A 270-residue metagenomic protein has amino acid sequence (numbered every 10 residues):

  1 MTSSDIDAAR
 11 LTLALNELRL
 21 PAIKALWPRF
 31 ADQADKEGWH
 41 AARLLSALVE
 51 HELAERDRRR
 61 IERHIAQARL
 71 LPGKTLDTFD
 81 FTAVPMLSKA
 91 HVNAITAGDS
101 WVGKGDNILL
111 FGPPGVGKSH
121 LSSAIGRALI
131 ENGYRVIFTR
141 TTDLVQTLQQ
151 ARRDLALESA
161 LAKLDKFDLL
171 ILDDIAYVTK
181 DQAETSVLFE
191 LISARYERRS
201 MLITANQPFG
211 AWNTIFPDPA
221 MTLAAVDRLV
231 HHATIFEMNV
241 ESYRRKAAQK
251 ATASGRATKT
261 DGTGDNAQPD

Functional and structural regions predicted by a protein language model:
M1-S3: N-terminal accessory targeting/assembly segments
A9, L13-N16, A25-P28, S46-A47 (+11 more regions): Solvent-exposed alpha-helical segments within well-ordered globular domains of core cellular machineries
R10-L13, R29-Q33, T78, N107-I108 (+1 more regions): Short hinge/gating elements
T12, N16, L20-P72: Interdomain "pre-motor" coupling segment immediately N-terminal to P-loop NTPase/helicase cores
L20, D32, E50-A54, V84 (+3 more regions): Non-catalytic alpha-helical coupling and interface elements of nucleotide-dependent molecular machines and regulators
S46-V102, S242-G255: AAA+ P-loop ATPase motor domain of ring mechanoenzymes
L87-K166, I215: Conserved P-loop
R135, T139, D143-K166, L172-D270: Replace "adjacent to P-loop NTPase cores in ATP/GTP-dependent enzymes" with "adjacent to NTP-binding cores
